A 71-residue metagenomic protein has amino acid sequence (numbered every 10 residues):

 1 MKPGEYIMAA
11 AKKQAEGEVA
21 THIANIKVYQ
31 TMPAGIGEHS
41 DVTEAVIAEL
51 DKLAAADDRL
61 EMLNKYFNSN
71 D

Functional and structural regions predicted by a protein language model:
K2-D71: Extended, charge-rich alpha-helical interface modules
